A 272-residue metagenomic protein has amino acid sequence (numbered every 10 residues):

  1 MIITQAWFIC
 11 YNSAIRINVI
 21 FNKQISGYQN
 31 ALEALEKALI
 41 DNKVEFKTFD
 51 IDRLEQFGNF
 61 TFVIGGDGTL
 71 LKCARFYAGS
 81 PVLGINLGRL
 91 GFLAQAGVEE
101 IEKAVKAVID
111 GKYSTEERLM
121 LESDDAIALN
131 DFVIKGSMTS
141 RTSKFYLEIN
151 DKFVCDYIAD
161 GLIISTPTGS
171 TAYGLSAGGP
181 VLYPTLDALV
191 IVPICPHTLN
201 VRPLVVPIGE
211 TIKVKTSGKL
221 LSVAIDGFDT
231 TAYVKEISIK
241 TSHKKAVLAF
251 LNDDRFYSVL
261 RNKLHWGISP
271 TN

Functional and structural regions predicted by a protein language model:
T4-F60, I64, F76, V98-S114 (+1 more regions): ATP/NTP phosphate-donor binding region
F21-K23, D50, N86, P193 (+1 more regions): Short beta-strand/turn micro-motifs composed of small residues that flank or help shape donor/cofactor-binding pockets
G66-T69, G88-L90, T168-T171: Short glycine-rich anion-binding loops that position phosphate/pyrophosphate groups of nucleotides and phosphorylated
F76-Y77, Y183, V206: Short, conserved loop/helix-junction motifs that constitute active-site signature segments in enzyme catalytic cores
P81-L83: Proline-centered loop/turn at the N-terminus of a beta-strand
R89-G161: Catalytic core of DAGKc-family lipid kinases
A126, I134, T139, N150-F153 (+1 more regions): ATP/nucleoside-binding phosphotransfer catalytic cores, i.e., glycine-rich phosphate-binding loops
D156-N200: Gly/Ser/Thr-rich active-site loops/lids in small-molecule metabolic enzymes that frequently grip phosphoryl groups
